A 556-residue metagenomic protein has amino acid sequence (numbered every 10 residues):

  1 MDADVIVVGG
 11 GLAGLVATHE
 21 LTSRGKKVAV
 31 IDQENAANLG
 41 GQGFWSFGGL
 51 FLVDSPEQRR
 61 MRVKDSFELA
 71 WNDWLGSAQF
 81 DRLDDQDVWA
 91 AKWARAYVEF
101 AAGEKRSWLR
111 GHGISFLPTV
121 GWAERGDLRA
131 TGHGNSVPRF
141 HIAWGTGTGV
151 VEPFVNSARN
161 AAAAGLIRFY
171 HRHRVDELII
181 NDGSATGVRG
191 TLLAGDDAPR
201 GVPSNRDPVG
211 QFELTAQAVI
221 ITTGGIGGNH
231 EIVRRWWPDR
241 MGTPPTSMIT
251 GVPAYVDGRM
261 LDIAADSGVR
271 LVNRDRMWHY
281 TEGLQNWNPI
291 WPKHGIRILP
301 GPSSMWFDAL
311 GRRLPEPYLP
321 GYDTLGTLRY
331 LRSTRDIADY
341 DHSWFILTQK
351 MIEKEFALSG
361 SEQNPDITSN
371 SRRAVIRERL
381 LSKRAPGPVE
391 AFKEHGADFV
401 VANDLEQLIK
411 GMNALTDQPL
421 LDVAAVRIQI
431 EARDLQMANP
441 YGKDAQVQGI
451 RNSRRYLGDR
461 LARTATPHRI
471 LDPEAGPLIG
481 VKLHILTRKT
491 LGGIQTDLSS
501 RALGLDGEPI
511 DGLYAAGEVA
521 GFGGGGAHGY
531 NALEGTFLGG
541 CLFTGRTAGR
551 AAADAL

Functional and structural regions predicted by a protein language model:
M1-A13, A29: Beta1/beta-strand and adjacent pyrophosphate-binding region of the FAD-binding site in flavoprotein oxidoreductases
M1-V5, S23, G524-A527, D554: Extreme N-terminal leader/targeting segments of oxidoreductases
S23-F44: Glycine-rich FAD pyrophosphate-binding loop
F44-W74: N-terminal glycine-rich dinucleotide-binding loop that anchors FAD/FMN and/or NAD(P) in oxidoreductases
A91-F212, H230-E231, L284, I430-D472: Conserved redox-cofactor binding core of oxidoreductases
D196-W287, R332, E534, L538-T547 (+1 more regions): Glycine-rich loop(s) and the adjacent beta-strand/alpha-helix scaffold that form part
L261, R270-A414, Q418: An anion/pyrophosphate-binding glycine-rich loop and adjacent beta-alpha core in soluble alpha-beta enzymes
L421-G523, A527: A glycine-rich dinucleotide-binding beta-alpha-beta segment and adjacent secondary-structure elements that constitute
